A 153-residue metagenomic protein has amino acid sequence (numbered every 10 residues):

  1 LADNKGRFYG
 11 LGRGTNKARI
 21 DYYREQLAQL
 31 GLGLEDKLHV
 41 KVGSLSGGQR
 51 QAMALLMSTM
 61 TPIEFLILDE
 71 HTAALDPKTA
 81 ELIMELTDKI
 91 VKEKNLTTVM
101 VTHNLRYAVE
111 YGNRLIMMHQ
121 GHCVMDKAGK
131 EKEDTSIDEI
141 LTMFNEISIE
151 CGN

Functional and structural regions predicted by a protein language model:
Q26-G43: Conserved ABC nucleotide-binding domain
T59-E64: A short, proline-enriched helix->beta-strand linker immediately N-terminal to the Walker B motif in ABC-type P-loop
L66-D69: Catalytic Walker B motif of ABC-type/P-loop ATPase nucleotide-binding domains
P77-T79: Helix N-cap at the start of a conserved alpha-helix in ABC-type nucleotide-binding domains
E81-E93: Helical segment within the ABC ATPase nucleotide-binding domain
T102-H103: H-loop/switch region of ABC-family ATPase nucleotide-binding domains
A108-E110: A short, surface-exposed alpha-helical micro-motif characterized by mixed small hydrophobic and charged/polar residues
H122-E146: Conserved beta-strand-loop-alpha-helix hinge in the C-terminal portion of ABC ATPase nucleotide-binding domains
